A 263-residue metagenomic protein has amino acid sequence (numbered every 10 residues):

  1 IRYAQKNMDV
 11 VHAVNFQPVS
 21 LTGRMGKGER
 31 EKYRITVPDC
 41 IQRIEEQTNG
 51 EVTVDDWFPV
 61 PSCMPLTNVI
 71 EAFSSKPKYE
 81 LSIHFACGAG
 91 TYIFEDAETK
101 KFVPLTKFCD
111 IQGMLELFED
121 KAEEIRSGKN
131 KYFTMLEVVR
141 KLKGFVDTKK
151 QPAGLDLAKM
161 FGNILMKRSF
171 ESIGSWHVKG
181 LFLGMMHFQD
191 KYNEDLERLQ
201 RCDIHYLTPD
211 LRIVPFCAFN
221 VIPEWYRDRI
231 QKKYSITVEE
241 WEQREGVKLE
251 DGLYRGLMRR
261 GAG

Functional and structural regions predicted by a protein language model:
I1-L66, S82-T91, D96-E98, L211: Conserved C-terminal portion of the radical SAM core fold that forms the substrate/S-adenosylmethionine-binding
T67-S74: Extended, Lys/Arg-enriched charged tracts that mediate electrostatic binding to polyanionic substrates
S75-G263: Radical SAM enzyme core and accessory elements
